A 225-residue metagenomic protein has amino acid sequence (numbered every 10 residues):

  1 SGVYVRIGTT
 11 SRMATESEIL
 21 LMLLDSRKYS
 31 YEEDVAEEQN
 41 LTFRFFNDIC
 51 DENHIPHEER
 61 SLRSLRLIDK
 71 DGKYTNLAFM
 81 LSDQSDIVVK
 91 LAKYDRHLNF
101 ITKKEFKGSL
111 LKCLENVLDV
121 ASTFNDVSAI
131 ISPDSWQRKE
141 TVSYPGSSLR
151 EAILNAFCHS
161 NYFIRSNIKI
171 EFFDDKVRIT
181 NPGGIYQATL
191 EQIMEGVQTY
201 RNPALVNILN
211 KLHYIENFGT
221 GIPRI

Functional and structural regions predicted by a protein language model:
S1-I225: Conserved N-terminal catalytic/coupling substructures associated with nucleotide/phosphate chemistry
